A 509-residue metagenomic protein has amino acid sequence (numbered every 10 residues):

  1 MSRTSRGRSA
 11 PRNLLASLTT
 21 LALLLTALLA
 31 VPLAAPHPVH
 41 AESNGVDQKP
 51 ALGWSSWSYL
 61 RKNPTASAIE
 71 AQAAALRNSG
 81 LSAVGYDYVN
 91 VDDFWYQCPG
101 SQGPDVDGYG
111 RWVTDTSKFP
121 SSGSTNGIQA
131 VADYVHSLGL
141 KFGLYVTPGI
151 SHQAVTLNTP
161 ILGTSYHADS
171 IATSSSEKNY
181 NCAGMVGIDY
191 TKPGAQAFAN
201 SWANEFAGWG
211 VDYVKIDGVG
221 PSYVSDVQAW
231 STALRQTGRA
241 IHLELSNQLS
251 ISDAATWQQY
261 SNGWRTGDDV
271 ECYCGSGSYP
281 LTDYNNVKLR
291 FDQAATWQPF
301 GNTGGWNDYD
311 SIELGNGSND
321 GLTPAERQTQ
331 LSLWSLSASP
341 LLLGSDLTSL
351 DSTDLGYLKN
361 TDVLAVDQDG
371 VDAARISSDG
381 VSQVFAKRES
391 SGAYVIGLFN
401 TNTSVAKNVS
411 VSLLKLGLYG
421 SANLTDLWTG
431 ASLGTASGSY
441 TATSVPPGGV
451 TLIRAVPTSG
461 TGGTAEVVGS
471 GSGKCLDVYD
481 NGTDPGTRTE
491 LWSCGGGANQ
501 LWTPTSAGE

Functional and structural regions predicted by a protein language model:
T26-S43: C-terminal region of N-terminal signal peptides and the immediate post-cleavage residues of exported proteins
V39-S79, F198, A203, I241-L245 (+3 more regions): N-terminal module-boundary/linker segments of secreted carbohydrate-active enzymes
Q48-S56, G85-D92, K141-V146, A207 (+7 more regions): Structural recognition of the beta-strand scaffold that forms the well-ordered cores of secreted hydrolase catalytic
L76-Y213, G218: Aromatic-lined carbohydrate-binding/catalytic grooves of carbohydrate-active enzymes
A172-K178, Y190-T191, A240-D346: Glycan-recognition surfaces
Q328, W334-S337, L342-G344, S378-L418: Carbohydrate-binding surface patches
A436-G460: C-terminal beta-strand-rich structural cap/linker in extracellular carbohydrate-active enzymes
V456-T483, A498-E509: Extracellular glycan-recognition/adhesion modules and their associated mucin-like linkers
